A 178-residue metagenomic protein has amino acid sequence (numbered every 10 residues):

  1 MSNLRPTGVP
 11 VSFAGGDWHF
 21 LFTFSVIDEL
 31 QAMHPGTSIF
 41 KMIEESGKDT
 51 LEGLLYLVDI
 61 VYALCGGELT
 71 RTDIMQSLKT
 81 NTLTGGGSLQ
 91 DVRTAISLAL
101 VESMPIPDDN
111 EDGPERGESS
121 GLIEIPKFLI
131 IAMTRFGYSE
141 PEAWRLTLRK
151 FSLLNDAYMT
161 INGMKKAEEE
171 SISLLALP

Functional and structural regions predicted by a protein language model:
M1-P178: Charged interaction scaffolds used for protein-protein
